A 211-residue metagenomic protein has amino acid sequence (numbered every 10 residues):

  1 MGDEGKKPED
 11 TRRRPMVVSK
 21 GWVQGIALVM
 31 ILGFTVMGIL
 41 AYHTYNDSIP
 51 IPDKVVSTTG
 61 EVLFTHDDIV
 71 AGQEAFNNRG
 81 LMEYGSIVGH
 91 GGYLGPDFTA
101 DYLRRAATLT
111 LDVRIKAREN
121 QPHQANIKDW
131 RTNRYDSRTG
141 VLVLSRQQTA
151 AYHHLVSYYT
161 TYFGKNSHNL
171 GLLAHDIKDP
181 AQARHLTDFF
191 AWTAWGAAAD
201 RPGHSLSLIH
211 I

Functional and structural regions predicted by a protein language model:
M1-V17: N-terminal Lys/Arg-rich, disordered targeting/topogenic segments
V17-N46: Hydrophobic alpha-helical transmembrane signal-anchor segments
P52-N77: Electrostatic cytochrome c docking/interface patches
V55, E61-V62, S86-R114: Gly/Gly-Pro-rich "capping" loops immediately C-terminal to redox-active cysteine motifs in periplasmic/lumenal
G72, R79-G89: The canonical Cys-X-X-Cys-His
A117-N169: Membrane-proximal low-complexity regions enriched in glycine and acidic/polar residues
G171, A181, F190: Active-site loops and adjacent core secondary-structure elements that bind or stabilize anionic groups
I209-I211: Conserved small/polar residues in nucleotide/adenosyl-binding loops
